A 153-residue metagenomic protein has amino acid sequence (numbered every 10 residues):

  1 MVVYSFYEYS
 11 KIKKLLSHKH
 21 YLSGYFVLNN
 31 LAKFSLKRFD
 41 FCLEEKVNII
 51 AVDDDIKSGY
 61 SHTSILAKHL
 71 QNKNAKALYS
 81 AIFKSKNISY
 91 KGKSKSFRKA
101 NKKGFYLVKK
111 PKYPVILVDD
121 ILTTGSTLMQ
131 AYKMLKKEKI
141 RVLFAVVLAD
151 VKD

Functional and structural regions predicted by a protein language model:
M1-N48, A81-K112, A149-D153: Active-site-facing substrate-recognition patch
Y25, K57-Y60, G125, D153: Loop/helix-junction capping segments adjacent to catalytic residues or to phosphate/diphosphate-binding pockets
K37, K68, N72, M129 (+1 more regions): Short, well-ordered alpha-helices that flank and scaffold nucleotide-derived cofactor binding pockets
E44-I56, V115-I116: Short glycine-rich phosphate-binding loop at a beta-alpha junction
S58-K76: Substrate-recognition/cap helix-loop segment adjacent to the acidic, metal-dependent catalytic center of Asp-based
A77-L78, V115, V142-L143: Hydrophobic anchor at the start of a short beta-strand that flanks the dinucleotide cofactor-binding loop
L117-A131: A phosphate-binding catalytic loop at a beta-strand-loop-alpha-helix junction that coordinates phosphoryl groups
M129-D153: PRPP-dependent phosphoribosyltransferase catalytic core
